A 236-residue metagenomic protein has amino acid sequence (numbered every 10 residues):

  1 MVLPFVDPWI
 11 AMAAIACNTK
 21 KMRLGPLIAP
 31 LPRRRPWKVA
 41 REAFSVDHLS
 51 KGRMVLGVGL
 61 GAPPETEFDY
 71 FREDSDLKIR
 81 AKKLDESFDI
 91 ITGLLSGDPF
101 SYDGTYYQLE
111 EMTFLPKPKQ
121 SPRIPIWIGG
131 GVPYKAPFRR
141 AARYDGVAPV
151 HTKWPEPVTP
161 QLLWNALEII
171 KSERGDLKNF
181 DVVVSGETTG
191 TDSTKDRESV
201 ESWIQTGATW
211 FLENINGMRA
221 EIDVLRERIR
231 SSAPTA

Functional and structural regions predicted by a protein language model:
M1-A236: Active-site-adjacent structural elements that line small-molecule/cofactor binding pockets in enzymes
